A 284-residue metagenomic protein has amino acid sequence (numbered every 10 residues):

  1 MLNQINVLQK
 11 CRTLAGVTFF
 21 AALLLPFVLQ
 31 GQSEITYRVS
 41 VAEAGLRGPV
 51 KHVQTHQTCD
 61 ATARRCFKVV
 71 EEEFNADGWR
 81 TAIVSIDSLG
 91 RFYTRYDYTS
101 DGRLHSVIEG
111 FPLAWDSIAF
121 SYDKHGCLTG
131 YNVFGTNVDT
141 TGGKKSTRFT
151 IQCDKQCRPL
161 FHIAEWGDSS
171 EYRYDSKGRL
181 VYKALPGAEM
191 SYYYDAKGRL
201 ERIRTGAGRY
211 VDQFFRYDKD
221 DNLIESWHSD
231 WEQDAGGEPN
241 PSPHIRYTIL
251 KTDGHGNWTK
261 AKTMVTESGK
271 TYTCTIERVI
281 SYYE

Functional and structural regions predicted by a protein language model:
M1-E34: Bacterial Sec-dependent N-terminal signal peptides
Q32-E284: Buried hydrophobic residues that stabilize the cores of well-folded domains
